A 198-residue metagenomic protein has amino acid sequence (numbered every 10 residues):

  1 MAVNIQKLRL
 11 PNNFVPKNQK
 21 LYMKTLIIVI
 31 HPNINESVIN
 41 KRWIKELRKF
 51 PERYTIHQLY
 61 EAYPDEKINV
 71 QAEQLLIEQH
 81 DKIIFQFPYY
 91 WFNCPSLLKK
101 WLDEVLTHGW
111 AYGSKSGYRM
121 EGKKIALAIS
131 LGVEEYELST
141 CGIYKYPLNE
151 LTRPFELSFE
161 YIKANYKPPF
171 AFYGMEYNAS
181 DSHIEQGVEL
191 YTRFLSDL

Functional and structural regions predicted by a protein language model:
R9-Y22: Short, Lys/Arg-enriched N-terminal segments with co-localized hydrophobic residues within the first ~10-30 amino acids
M23-Y54: N-terminal beta1-alpha1 ligand-phosphate binding loop
I30-P32, L59, S130: Cofactor-binding loop segments of dinucleotide-utilizing enzymes, especially the Rossmann-like FAD- and NAD(P)+-binding
I44-R48, T152-L198: Glycine-rich phosphate/pyrophosphate-binding loop and the adjoining helix
R53-D65: A short beta-strand-loop structural module common to alpha/beta enzyme folds
Y63-Q71, A179-Q186: Structural motif
Q71-E156: Helix-loop-strand module that forms the ligand-binding subsite of alpha/beta enzymes
